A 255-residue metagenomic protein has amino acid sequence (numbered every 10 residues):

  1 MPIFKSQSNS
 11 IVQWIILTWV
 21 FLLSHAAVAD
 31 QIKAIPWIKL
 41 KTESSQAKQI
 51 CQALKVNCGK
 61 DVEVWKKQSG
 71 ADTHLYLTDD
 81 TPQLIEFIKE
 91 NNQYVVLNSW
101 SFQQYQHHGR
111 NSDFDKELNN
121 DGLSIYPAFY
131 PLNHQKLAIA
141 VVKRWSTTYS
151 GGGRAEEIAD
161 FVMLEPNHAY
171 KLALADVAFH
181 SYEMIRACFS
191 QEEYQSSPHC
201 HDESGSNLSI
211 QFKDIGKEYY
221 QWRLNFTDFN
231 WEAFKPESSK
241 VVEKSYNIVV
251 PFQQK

Functional and structural regions predicted by a protein language model:
P2-I15: Bacterial N-terminal signal peptides that target proteins for export
S24-H25: N-terminal signal peptide c-region/cleavage motif recognized by signal peptidases
A29-C58, G152-K255: Acidic, small-residue rich beta-repeat scaffolds with periodic aromatic anchors
A34-E90: Basic/polar, acidic-poor N-terminal "presequence/leader" segments that form or can form short amphipathic helices
D61-G70, N119-H134, S209-K217: Structural signature of eukaryotic scaffold interfaces centered on beta-propeller domains
A71-L77, L132-W145, K217-F226: Acidic/hydrophobic-patterned starts of short beta strands in beta-sheet-rich repeat architectures
H74-L77, F114-K116, T148-R154, P236-V241: Short consensus segments that form the blades of beta-propeller domains, in both extracellular/periplasmic
L75-Q135: Short N-terminal edge-element motif at the start of the domain
